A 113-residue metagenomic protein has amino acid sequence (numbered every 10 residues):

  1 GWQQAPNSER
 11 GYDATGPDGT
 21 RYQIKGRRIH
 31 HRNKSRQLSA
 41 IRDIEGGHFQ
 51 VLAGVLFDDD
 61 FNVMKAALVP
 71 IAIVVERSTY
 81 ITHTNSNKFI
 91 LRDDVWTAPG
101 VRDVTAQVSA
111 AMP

Functional and structural regions predicted by a protein language model:
G1-P113: Nucleic-acid endonuclease domains
